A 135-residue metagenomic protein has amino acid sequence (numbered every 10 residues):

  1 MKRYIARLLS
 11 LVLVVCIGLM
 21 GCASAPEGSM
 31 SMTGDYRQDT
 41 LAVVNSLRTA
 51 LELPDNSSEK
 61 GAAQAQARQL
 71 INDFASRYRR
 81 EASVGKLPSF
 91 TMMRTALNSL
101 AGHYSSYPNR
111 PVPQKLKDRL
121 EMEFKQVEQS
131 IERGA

Functional and structural regions predicted by a protein language model:
M1-V12: Bacterial N-terminal signal peptides that target proteins for export
G18-G21: C-terminal motif of bacterial Sec signal peptides marking the signal peptidase cleavage site
A23-E27: Bacterial signal peptide processing site
S31-G85: Alpha-helical segments in soluble extracytoplasmic regions
R37-T40, V44-S46, L53, S105-A135: C-terminal amphipathic alpha-helix
G61-R68, L87-T95, Q114-K125: Short, charged, amphipathic alpha-helical segments
R77-P111: Long, amphipathic, charge-rich alpha-helical segments that form helical bundles/coiled-coils
